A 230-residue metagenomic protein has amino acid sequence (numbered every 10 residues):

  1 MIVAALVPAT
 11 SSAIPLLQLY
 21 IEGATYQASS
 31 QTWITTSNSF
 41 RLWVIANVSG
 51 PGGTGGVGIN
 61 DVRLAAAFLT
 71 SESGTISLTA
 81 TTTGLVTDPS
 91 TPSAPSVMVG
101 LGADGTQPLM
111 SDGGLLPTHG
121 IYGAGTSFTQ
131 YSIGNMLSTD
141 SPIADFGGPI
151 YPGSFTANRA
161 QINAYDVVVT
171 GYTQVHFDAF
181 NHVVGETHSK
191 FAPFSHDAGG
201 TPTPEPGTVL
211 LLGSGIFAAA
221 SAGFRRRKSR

Functional and structural regions predicted by a protein language model:
M1-A5: Bacterial N-terminal signal peptides
S12-Y26: Boundary/junction segments of secreted and surface-exposed precursor proteins
S29-A124: Low-complexity, serine/threonine/proline/glycine-rich extracellular segments that form mucin-like
A94, M98-A164: Structured beta-strand segments within beta-sheet-rich domains
I143-H196: Ser/Thr/Pro-rich, low-complexity mucin-like regions that serve as glycosylated stalks/linkers or repetitive adhesive
P204-G223: A short, hydrophobic C-terminal helix/tail in secreted or cell-surface proteins
R227-R230: Short, charged juxtamembrane terminal tails flanking transmembrane helices
